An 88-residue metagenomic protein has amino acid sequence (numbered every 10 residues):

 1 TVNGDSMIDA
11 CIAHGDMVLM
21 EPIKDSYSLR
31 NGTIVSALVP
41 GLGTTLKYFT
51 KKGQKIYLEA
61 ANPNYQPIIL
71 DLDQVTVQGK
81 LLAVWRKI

Functional and structural regions predicted by a protein language model:
T1-I88: Acidic/glycine-rich C-terminal interaction modules and beta/coil loop segments that lie outside canonical DNA-binding
